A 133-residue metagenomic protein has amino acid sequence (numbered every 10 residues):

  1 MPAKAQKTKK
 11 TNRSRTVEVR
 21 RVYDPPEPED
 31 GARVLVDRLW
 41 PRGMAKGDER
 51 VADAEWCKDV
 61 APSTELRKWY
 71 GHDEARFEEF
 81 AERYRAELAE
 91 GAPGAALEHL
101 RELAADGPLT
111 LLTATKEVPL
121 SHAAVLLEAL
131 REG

Functional and structural regions predicted by a protein language model:
P2-G133: Residues lining hydrophobic/aromatic ligand-binding pockets adjacent to catalytic sites
